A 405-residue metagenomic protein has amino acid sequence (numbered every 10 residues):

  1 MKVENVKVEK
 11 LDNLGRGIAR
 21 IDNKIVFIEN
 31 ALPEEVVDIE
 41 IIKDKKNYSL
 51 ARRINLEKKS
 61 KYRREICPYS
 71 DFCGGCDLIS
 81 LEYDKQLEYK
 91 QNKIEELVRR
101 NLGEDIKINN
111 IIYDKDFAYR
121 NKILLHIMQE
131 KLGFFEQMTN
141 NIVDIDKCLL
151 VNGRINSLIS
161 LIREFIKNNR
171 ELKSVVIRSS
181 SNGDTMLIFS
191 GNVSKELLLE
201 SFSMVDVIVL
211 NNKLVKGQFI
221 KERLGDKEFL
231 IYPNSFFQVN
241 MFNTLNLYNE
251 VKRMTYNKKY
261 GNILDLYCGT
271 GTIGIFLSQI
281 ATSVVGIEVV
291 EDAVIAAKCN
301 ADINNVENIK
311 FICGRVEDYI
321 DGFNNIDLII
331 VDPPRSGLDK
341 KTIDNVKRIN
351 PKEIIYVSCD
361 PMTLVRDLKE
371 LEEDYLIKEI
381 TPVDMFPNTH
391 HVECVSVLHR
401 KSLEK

Functional and structural regions predicted by a protein language model:
M1-I330, S336-D344: Accessory RNA-recognition modules of RNA-modification enzymes
M1-K2, L403-K405: Short, low-complexity, intrinsically disordered N-terminal peptides in bacterial proteins
N55, P382, R400: Active-site donor-binding loop signature of nucleotide-sugar glycosyltransferases
K122, H391-V395: Short hydrophobic/aromatic beta-strand or adjacent loop that forms the aromatic wall/cage of a ligand/substrate-binding
I312-V392, E404-K405: S-adenosylmethionine
V395-L403: Conserved beta strand-loop-helix elements of the APE1-like EEP
